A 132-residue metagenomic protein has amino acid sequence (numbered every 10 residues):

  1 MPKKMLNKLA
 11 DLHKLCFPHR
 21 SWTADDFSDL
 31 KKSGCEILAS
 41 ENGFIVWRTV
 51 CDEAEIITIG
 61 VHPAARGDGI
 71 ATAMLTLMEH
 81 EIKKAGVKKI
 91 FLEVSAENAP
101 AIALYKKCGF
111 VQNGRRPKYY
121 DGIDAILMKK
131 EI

Functional and structural regions predicted by a protein language model:
K3-A64, D68, L75-L77, E81 (+2 more regions): Acetyl-CoA-dependent GNAT
W22, C51, A99-P100, I123: Short alpha-helical
W22, N113-R116: A short, acidic/glycine-rich surface segment
E36, K88, S95-A99, K118-I132: C-terminal "cap" of GNAT-fold acetyltransferases
W47, Q112-N113: Short beta-strand "wing" residues that participate in macromolecule-binding interfaces
I59-T76, K83-A85, K89, S95-A103 (+2 more regions): Conserved glycine-rich acetyl-CoA-binding loop
M78-H80, R116-Y119: Hydrophobic, well-ordered secondary-structure scaffolds
